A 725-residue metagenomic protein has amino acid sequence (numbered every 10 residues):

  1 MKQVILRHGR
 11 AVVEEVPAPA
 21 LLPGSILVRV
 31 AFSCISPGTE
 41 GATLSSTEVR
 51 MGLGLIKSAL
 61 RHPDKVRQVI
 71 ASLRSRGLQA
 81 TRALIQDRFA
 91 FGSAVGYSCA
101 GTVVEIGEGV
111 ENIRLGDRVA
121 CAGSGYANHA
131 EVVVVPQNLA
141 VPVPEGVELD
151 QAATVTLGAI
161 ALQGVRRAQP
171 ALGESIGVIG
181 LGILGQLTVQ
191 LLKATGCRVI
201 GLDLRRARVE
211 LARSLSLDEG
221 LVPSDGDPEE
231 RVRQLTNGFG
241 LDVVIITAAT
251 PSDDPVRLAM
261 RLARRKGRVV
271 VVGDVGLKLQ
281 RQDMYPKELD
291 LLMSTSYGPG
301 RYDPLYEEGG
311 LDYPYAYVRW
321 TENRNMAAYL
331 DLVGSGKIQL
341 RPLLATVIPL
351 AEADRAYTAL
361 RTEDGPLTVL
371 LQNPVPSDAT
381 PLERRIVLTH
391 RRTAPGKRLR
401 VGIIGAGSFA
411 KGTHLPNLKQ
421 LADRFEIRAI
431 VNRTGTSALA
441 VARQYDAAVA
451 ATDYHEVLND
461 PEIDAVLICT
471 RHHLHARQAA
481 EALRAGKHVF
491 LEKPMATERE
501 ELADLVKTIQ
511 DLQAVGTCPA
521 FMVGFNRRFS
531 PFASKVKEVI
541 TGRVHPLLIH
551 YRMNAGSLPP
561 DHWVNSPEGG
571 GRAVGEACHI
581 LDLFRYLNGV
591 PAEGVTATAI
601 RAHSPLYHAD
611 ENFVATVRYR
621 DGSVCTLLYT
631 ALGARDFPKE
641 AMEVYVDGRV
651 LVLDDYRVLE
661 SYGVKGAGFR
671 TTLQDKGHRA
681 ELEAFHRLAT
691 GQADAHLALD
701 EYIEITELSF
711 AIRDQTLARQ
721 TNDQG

Functional and structural regions predicted by a protein language model:
P19-C34, T43, T47-G123, T690: Glycine-rich beta-strand-centered segment in the early N-terminal region that forms part of a ligand/cofactor-binding
R118, G125, E148-G226, E230: Mid-domain Rossmann-like dinucleotide-binding core that forms the NAD(H)/NADP(H) cofactor-binding site
R264-R265, A465, A476-F525: Beta-strand-loop-alpha-helix segment that lines the small-molecule cofactor/substrate pocket of alpha/beta enzymes
G273-D290, S294, G300, M495-A520: Rossmann-fold NAD(P)-binding glycine/threonine-rich loop
P286, V387-R400, P605-D610, R620-E683 (+1 more regions): NAD(P)-dinucleotide binding in Rossmann-like oxidoreductases
L289, G300-Y317, G516-M522, R527-L606: Predominantly a Rossmann-like dinucleotide-binding segment in NAD(P)-dependent oxidoreductases
T358-Q372, S377-A394, A465, C518 (+2 more regions): C-terminal helix-rich "cap/oligomerization" subdomain common to oxidoreductases
T380-Y445: N-terminal Rossmann-like dinucleotide-binding module
